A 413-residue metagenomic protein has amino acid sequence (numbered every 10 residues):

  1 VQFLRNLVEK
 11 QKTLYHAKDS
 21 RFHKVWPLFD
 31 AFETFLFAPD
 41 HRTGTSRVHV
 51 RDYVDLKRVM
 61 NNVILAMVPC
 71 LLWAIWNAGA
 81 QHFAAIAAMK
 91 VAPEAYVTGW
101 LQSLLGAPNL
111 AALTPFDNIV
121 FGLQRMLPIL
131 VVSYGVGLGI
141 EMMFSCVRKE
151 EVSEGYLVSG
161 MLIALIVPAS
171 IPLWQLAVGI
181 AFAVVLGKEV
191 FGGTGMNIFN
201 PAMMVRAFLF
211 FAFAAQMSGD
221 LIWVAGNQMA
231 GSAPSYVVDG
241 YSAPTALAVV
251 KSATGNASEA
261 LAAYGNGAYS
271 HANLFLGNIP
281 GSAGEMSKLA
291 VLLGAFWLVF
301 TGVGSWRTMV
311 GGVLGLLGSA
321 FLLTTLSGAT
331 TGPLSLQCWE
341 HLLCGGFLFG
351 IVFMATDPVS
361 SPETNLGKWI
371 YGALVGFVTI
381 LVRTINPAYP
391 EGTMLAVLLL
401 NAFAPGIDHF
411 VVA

Functional and structural regions predicted by a protein language model:
V1-L130: N-terminal signal-anchor module of multipass membrane proteins
G44-V50, V136-R148, V185-G195, L293-G302 (+1 more regions): C-terminal ends of transmembrane helices
I119-S133, S170-G179, L274-K288, L334-F347: Structural signature of hydrophobic alpha-helical transmembrane segments
V136-E141, Y156-L165, I180-G187, L289-L298 (+3 more regions): Hydrophobic, membrane-inserted alpha-helices
E154-A230: A generic, well-ordered mixed alpha/beta core segment in the N-terminal half of proteins
A177, I198-M203, C338-G345, K368 (+1 more regions): Loop-to-transmembrane alpha-helix initiation sites
G195-L292: Long hydrophobic alpha-helical segments that form multi-pass transmembrane helix bundles in integral membrane proteins
M309-N365: A beta-strand-loop signature enriched in Asp, Gly, Thr, and Trp that corresponds to the sialidase/neuraminidase Asp-box
